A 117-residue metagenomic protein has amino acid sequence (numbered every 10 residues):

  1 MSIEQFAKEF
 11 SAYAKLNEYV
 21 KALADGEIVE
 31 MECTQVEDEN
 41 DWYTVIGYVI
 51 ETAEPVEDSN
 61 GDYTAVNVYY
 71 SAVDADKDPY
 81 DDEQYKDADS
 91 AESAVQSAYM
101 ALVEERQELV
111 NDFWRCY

Functional and structural regions predicted by a protein language model:
S2-E39: Negatively charged, low-complexity tracts enriched in Asp/Glu with abundant Ser/Thr
F6-E9, K15, Y19-A22, T64 (+4 more regions): Charge-rich, solvent-exposed alpha-helical interaction surfaces
I28-V103: Acidic, low-complexity, intrinsically disordered interaction modules
